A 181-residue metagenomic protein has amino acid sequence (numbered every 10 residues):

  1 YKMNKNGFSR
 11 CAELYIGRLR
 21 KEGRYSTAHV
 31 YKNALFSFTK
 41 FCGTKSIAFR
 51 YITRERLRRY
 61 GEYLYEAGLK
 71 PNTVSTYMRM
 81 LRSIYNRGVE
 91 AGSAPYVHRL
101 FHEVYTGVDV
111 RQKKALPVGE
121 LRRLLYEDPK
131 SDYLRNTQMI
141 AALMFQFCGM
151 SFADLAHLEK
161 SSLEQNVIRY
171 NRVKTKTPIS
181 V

Functional and structural regions predicted by a protein language model:
Y1-A67: Basic/aromatic-enriched alpha-helical hairpins
F8, T27, Y31, T73 (+2 more regions): Hydrophobic (often cysteine-bearing) scaffold residues that line and stabilize catalytic clefts of nucleotide/cofactor
Y31-A34, Y60, Y77, I84 (+1 more regions): Residues in the recognition helix of alpha-helical DNA-binding motifs
S37-K40, R50, E66-L100, C148-M150: N-terminal DNA-binding recognition helix of tyrosine site-specific recombinases/integrases
E62-K70, Q138-M139, R169-V173: Glycine- and acidic
E66, E90, R123-K130, S161: Conserved helix-loop functional segments at active or binding sites
H98-F152, A156: Basic, Lys/Arg- and aromatic-enriched nucleic-acid-binding interface segment
H157-V181: Conserved tyrosine-mediated DNA breakage-rejoining catalytic core shared by Y-recombinases
